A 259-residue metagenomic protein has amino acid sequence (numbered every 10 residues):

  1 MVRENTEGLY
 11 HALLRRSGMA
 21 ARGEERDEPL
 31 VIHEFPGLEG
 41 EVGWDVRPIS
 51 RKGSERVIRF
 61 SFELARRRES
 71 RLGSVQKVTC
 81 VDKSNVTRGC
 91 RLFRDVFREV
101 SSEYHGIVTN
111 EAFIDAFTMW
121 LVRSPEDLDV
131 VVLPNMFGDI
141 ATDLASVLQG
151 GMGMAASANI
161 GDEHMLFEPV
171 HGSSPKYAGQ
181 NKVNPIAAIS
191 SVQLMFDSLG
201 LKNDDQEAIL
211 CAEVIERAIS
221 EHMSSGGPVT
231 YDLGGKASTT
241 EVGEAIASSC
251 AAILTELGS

Functional and structural regions predicted by a protein language model:
M1, G8, K77-T79, I107-N110 (+4 more regions): Structural motif
M1-R47, M136: N-terminal glycine-rich phosphate/adenylate-binding segment common to multiple enzyme folds
E25-A112: Glycine-rich phosphate/diphosphate-binding loop of Rossmann-like nucleotide-binding domains
K77-S84, Q193-D197, D232: Short glycine-rich or small-residue beta-strand-to-loop segments that form or flank ligand, phosphate, metal/Fe-S
N85, C90-A156, L254: Accessory "access/gating" subregions that flank catalytic or transport cores
L121-G226: Glycine-rich phosphate/nucleotide-binding loop
L201-S259: Internal helix-turn-beta structural module
